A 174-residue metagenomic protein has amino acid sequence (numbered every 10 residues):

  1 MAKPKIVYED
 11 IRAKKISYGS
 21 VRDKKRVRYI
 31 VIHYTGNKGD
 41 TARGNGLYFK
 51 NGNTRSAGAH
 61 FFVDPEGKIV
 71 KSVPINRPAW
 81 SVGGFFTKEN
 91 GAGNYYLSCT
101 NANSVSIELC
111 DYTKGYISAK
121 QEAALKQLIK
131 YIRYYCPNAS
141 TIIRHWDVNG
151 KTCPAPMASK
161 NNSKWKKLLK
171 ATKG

Functional and structural regions predicted by a protein language model:
M1-T100: N-terminal catalytic cores of peptidoglycan-degrading enzymes
A2-D10, D23, A102-S106, C110-G174: Basic/polar, cationic surfaces and motifs that engage anionic cell-wall and phosphate/carboxylate ligands
